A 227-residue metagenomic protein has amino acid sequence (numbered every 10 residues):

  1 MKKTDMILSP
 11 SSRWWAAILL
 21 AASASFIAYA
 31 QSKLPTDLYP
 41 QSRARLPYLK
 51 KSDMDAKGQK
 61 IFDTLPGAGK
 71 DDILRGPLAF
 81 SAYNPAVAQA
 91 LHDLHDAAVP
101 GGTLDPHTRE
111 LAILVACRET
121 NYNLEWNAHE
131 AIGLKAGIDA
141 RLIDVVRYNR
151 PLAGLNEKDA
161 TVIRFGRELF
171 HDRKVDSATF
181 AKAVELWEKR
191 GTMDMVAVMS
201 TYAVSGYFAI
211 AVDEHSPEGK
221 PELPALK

Functional and structural regions predicted by a protein language model:
K2-A16: Bacterial N-terminal signal peptides that target proteins for export
M6, A24-F26, G102: Helix-centric, low-specificity signal for extended rod-like, repetitive segments
W15-S25: Bacterial N-terminal signal peptides
Y29-K227: Hydrophobic alpha-helical segments
